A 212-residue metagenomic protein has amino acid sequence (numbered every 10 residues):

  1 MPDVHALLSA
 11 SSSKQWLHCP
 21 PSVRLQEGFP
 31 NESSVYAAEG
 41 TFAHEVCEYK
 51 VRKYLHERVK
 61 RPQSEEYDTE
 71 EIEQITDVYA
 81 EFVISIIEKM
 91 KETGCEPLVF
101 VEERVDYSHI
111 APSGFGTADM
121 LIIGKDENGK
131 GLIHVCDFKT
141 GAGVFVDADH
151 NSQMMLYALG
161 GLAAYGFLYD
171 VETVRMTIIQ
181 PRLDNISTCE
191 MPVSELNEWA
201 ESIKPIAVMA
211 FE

Functional and structural regions predicted by a protein language model:
M1-I133, R175: Metal-dependent nuclease catalytic cores that hydrolyze phosphodiester bonds in DNA/RNA, characterized by
C95-F211: Mg2+/Mn2+-dependent nuclease catalytic core
